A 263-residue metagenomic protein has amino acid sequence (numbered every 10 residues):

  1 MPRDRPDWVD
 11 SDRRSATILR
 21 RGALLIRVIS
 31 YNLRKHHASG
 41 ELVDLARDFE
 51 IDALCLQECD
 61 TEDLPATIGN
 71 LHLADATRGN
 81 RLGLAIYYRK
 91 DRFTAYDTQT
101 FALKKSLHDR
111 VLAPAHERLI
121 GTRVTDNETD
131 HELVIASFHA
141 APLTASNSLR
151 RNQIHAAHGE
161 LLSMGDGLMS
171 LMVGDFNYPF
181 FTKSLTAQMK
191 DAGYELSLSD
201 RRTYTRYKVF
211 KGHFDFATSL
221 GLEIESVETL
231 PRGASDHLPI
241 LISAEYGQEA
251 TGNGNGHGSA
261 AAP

Functional and structural regions predicted by a protein language model:
P2-R14, A53-E132, L230-R232: Structured beta-strand-rich core segments of catalytic domains in phosphoester-bond hydrolases
W8-H36, L168, G174: Mobile, glycine- and charge-enriched loop segments and immediately flanking short secondary-structure elements within
L25-K35, D97-T100, H131-P142: Active-site-proximal beta-strand elements of phosphoester/diester hydrolases
V28-H37, K104-A113, T144-S146: Acidic/histidine-rich helix-loop elements that form or flank divalent-metal/phosphate-binding sites at the catalytic
V28-L33, L42-P65, Y87, T122 (+5 more regions): Active-site beta-strand/loop signature of hydrolases that rely on acidic residues for catalysis
L71-K90, K104-L107, H116, N147 (+2 more regions): Active site of divalent-metal-dependent phosphoester/diester hydrolases
S148-G159: Alpha-helical scaffold elements lining the catalytic groove of polysaccharide deacetylases
L238-P263: Surface polyanion/phosphate-binding segment centered on an Asp-His-Pro turn
